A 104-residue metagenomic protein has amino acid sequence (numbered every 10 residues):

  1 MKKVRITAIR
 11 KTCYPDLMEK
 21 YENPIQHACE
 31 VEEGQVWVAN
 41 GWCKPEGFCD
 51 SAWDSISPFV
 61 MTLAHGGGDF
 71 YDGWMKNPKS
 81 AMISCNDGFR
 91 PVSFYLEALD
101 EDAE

Functional and structural regions predicted by a protein language model:
M1-K3, E30-E33, E101-A103: A short, structured loop/turn motif at beta-sheet edges
K2, A8-E22: Short, structured beta-strand/loop micro-motifs enriched in basic residues and often containing a Trp
K3, V36-V38, P91-S93: Intrinsic-disorder/low-complexity, polar/charged segments enriched in Ser/Thr/Lys/Arg/Asp/Glu/Gln
C13-E19, E46, D102-E104: Short, surface-exposed beta-strand/loop "edge" segments at domain boundaries and coil↔beta transitions
L17, S51-A52, F59: Catalytic cores and adjacent flexible loops of soluble metabolic enzymes that perform enolate/carbanion chemistry on
K20-K44: Short, flexible N-terminal segments of the mature chain
K44-S55: Short, Lys/Arg- and Gly-enriched loop/turn segments at beta-strand edges
P58-E104: Short, compact, well-ordered microdomains
